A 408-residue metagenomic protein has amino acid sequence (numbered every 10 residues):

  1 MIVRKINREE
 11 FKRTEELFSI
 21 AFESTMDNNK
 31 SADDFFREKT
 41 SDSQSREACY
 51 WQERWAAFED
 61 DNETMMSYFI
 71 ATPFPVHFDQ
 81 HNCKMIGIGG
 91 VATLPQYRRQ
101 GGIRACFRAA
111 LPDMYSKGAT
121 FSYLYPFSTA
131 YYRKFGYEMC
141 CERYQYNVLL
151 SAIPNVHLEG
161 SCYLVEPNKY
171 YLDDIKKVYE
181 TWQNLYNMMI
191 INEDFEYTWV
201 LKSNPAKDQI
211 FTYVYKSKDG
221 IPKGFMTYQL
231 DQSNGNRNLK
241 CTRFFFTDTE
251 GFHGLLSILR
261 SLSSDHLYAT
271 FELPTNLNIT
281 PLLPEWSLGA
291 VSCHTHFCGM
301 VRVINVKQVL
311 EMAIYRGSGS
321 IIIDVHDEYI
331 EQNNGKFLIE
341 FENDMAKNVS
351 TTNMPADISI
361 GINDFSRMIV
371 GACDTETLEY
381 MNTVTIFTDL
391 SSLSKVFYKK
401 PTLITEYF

Functional and structural regions predicted by a protein language model:
M1-K12, S19-M26, E159-F408: Intrinsically disordered, low-complexity, positively biased terminal segments
F18, S24-V76, N187-T212, Q308-E311: Active-site rim helix/loop that mediates acceptor-substrate recognition in acyltransferases
A56, E63-F74, G87, A92 (+2 more regions): Conserved beta-strand in the GNAT
V76-G87, R98, S233-K240: A conserved beta-turn-beta hairpin within the catalytic core of GNAT-like acetyltransferases that forms part
I88-R98, K240-T249: A short, internal acetyl-CoA/4′-phosphopantetheine-binding micro-motif in the GNAT/acyltransferase core
Y97-A109, E250-G254: Conserved acetyl-CoA pyrophosphate-binding loop and the N-cap/start of the following alpha-helix in GNAT-like
F107, P112-P126, S264-P274: Conserved GNAT acetyl-CoA-binding A-motif
S116-T120, P126-Y144, N276-S292: Conserved active-site alpha-helix within GNAT-family acetyltransferase domains
